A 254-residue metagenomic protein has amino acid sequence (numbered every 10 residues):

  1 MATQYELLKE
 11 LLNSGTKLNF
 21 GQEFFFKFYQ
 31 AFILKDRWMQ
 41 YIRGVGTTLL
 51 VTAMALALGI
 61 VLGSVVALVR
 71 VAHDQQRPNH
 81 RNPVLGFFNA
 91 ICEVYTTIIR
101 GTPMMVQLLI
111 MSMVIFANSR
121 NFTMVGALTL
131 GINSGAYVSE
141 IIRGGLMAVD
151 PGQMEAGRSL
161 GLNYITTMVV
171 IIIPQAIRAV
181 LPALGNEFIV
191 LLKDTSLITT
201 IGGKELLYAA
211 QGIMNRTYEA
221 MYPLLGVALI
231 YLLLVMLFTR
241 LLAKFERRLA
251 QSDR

Functional and structural regions predicted by a protein language model:
M1-R254: Transmembrane alpha-helices and adjacent helix-loop boundaries
